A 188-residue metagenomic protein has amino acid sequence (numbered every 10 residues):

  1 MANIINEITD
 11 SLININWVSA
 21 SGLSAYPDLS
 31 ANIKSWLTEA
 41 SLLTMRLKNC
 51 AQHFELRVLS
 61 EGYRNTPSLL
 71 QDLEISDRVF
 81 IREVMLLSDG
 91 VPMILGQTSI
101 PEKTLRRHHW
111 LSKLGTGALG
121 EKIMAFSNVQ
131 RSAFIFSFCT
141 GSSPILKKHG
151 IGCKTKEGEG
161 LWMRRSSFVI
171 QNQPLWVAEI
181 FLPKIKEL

Functional and structural regions predicted by a protein language model:
M1-L87, V91-L188: N-terminal domain-onset segments
